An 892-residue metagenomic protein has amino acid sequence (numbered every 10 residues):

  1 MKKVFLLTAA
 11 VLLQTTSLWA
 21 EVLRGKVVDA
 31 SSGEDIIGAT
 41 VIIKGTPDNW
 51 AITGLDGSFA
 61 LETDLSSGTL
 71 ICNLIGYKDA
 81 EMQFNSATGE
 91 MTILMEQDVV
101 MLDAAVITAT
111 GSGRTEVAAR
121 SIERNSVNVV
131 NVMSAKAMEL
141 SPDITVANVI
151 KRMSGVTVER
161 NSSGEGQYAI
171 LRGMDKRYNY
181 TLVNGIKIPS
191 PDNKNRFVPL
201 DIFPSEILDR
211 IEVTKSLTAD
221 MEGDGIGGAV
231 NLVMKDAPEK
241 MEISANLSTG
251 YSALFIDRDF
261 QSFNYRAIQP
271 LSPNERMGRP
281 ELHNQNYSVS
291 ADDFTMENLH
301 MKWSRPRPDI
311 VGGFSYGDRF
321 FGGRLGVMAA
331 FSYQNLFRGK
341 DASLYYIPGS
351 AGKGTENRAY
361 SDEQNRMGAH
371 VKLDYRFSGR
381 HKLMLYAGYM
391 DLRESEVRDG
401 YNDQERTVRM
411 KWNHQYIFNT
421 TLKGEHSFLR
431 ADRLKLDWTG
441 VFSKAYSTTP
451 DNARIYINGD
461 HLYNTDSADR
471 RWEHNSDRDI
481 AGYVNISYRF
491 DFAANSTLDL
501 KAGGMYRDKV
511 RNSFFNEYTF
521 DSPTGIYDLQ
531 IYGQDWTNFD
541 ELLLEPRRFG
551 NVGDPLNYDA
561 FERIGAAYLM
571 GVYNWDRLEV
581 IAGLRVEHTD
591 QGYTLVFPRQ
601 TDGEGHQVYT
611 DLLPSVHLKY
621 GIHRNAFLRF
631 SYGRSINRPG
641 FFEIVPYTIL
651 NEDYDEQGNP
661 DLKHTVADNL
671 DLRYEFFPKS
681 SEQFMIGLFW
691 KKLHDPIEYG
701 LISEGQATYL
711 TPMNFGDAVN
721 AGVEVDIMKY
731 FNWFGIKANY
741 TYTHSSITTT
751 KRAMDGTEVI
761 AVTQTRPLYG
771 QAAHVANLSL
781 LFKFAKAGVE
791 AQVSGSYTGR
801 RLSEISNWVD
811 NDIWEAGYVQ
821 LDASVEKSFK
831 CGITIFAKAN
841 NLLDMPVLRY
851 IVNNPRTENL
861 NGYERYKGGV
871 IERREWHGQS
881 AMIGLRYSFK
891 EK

Functional and structural regions predicted by a protein language model:
V28, A39-K44, N73-Y77, E90-E139 (+2 more regions): Short, acidic, small-residue-rich periplasmic hinge/interaction motif at the N-terminus of Gram-negative outer-membrane
A60-E62, V158, I186-K215, K235 (+1 more regions): Short acidic/polar hinge/loop motifs at secondary-structure boundaries that mediate gating or recognition
I93, I202-S244: A beta-strand signature from Gram-negative outer-membrane beta-barrel systems, especially the internal plug domain
K187, R393, Y446-T449, V510-N512 (+11 more regions): Surface-exposed extracellular loop regions of Gram-negative outer-membrane beta-barrel proteins, predominantly
T295-R398, F418-T420, V616: Transmembrane beta-barrel wall of Gram-negative outer-membrane proteins
E405-K423, V552-G565, I636-L693, S703-Y730 (+2 more regions): Outer-membrane beta-barrel signature, preferentially recognizing the C-terminal barrel domain of Gram-negative
F689-K692, T711-I805: Gram-negative outer-membrane beta-barrel transporters
Y797-E804, K827-K892: C-terminal beta-signal and adjacent terminal beta-strands/loops of Gram-negative outer-membrane beta-barrel proteins
